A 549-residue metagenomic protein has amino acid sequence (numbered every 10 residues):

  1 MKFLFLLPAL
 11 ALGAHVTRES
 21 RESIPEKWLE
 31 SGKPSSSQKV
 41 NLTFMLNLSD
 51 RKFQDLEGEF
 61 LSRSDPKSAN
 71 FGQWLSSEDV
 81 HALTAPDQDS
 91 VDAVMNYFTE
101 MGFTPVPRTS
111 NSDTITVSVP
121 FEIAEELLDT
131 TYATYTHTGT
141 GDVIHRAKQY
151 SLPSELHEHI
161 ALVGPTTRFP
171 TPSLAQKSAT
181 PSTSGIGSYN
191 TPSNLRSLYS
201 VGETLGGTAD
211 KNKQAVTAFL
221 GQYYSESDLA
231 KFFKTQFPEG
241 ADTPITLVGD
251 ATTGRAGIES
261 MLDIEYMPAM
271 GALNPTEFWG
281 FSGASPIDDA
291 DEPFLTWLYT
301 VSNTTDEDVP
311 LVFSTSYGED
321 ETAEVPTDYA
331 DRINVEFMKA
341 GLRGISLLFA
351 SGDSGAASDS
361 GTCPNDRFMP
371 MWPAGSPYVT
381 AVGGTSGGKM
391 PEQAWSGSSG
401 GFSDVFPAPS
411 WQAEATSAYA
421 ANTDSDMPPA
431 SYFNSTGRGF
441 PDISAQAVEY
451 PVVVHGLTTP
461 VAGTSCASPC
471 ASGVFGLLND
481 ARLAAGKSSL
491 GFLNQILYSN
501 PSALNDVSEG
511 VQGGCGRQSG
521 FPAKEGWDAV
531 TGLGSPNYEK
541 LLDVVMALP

Functional and structural regions predicted by a protein language model:
M1-H15, M267: Fungal secretory targeting signals
H15-P107, T116, F121-A357, G361-A381 (+4 more regions): Substrate-binding/charge-relay-adjacent region of secreted/lumenal peptidase catalytic domains
A241-P244, F278, L348, A381-G384 (+3 more regions): Acidic/polar loop patches that form or flank catalytic/metal-binding clefts of enzymes that bind anionic ligands
G352, G463, G532: Active-site glycine-centered loops adjacent to acidic/histidine catalytic or metal-binding residues that shape
P377, A381-T416: Polar, glycine-rich mid-to-C-terminal structural blocks that act as macromolecule-binding/assembly scaffolds
V379, K389, A471, F475-N479: Predominantly extracellular beta-rich ligand-binding scaffolds that present long acidic/polar faces for carbohydrate
Y419, P428-Y432, F475, N479-A529: An often Trp-containing, charged/polar helix-loop segment at the C-terminal end of enzyme catalytic cores
L457-V474: C-terminal, well-structured subdomains that either form a transmembrane helix-short loop-helix hairpin in multi-pass
